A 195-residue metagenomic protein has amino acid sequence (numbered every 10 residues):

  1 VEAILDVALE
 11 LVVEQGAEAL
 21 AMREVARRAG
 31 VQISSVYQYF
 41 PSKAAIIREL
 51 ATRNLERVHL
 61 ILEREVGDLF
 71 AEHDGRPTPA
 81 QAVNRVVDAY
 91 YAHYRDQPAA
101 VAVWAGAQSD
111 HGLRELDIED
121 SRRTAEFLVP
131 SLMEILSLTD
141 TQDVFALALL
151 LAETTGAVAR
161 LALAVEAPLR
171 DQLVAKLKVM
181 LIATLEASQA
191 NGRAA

Functional and structural regions predicted by a protein language model:
A3, A45, Q81-R85, A89 (+3 more regions): Amphipathic alpha-helical interaction segments
A3, V7, L11-A45, E49: Helix-turn-helix
I4-V12, N54, V58, Y90 (+2 more regions): Short hydrophobic clusters on alpha-helical segments that form packing/core surfaces in small helical domains
V12, I47-N54, D117-D120: Alpha-helical DNA-contacting segments of helix-turn-helix folds
P41-A45, E49, D74, R95 (+3 more regions): Residues in soluble alpha-helical coiled-coils and helical-bundle/repeat scaffolds
E49, R64-R95, L151: Hydrophobic alpha-helical connector segments
F70-R76, R95-R114, R122-A148, S188-G192: Hydrophobic alpha-helical bundle segments that form small-molecule/ligand-binding pockets
R122-V129, T141-A162, Q172-T184: Hydrophobic alpha-helical segments that form the core of small-molecule binding pockets and/or dimer interfaces
